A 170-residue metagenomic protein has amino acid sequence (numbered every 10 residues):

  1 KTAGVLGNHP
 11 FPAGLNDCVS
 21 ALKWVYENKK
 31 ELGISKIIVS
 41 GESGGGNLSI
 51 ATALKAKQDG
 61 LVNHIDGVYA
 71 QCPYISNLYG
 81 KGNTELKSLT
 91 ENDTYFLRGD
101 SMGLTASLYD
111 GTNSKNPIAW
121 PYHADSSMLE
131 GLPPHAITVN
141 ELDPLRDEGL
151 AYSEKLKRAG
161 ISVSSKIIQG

Functional and structural regions predicted by a protein language model:
K1-G170: Alpha/beta-hydrolase superfamily serine-hydrolase fold, recognizing
